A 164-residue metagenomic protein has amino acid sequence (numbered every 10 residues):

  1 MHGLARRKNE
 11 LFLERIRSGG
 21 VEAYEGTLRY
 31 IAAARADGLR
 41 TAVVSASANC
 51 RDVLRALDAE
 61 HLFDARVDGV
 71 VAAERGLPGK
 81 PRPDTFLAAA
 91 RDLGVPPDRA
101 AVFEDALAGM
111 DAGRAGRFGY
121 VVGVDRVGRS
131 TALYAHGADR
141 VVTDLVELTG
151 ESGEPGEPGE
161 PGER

Functional and structural regions predicted by a protein language model:
M1-H2, Y24, L28, E60: Short, structured helix-loop boundary elements
M1-N9: Acidic catalytic patch
E10, R29, D84: Active-site phosphate/pyrophosphate-handling residues
L13-V43: Short, acidic loop-to-helix structural element flanking the phosphoryl-transfer center in phosphate-processing enzymes
A32-A33, R51-R164: Asp-based, Mg2+/Mn2+-dependent phosphohydrolase catalytic module
S45-S47: Conserved phosphate-coupling serine/threonine residues in phosphotransfer and NTP-handling enzymes
